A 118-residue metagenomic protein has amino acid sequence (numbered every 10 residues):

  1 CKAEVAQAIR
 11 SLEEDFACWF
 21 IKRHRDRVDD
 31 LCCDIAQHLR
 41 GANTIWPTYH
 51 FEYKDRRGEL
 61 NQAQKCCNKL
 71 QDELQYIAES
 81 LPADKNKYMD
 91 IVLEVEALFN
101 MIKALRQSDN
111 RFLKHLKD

Functional and structural regions predicted by a protein language model:
C1-D118: Amphipathic alpha-helical assembly/interaction segments
